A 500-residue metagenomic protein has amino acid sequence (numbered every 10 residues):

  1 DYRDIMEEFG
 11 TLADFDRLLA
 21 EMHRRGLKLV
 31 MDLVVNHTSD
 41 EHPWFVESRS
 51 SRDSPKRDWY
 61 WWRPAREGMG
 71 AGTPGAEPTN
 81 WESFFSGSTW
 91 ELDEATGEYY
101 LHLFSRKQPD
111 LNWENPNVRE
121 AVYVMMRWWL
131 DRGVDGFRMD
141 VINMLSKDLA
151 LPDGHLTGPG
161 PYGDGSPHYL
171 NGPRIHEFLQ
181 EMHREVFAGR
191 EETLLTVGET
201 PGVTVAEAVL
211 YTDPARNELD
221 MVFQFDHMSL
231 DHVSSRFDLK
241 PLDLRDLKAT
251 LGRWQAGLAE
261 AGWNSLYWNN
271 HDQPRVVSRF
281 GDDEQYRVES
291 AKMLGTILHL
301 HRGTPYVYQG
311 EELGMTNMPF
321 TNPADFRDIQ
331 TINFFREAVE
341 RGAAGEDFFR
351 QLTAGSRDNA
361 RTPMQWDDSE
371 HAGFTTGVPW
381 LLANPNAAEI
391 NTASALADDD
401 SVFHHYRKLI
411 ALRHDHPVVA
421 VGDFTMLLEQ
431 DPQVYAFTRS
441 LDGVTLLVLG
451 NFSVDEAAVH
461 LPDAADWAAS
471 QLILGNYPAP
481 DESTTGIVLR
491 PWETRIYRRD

Functional and structural regions predicted by a protein language model:
D1-D500: Active-site and adjacent substrate-binding regions of carbohydrate-active enzymes
